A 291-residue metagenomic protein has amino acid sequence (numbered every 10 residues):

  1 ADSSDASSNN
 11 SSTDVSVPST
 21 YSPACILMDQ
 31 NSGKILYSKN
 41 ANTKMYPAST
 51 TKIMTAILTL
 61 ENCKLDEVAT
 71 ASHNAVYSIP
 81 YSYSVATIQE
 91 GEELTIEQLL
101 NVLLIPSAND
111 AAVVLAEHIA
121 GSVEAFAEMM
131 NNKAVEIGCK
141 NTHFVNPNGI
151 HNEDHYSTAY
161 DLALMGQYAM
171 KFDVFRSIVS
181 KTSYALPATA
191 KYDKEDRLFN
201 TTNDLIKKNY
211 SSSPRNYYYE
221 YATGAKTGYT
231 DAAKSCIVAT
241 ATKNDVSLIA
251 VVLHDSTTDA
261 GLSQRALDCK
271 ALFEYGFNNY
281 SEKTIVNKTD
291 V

Functional and structural regions predicted by a protein language model:
A1-D2, D290: Intrinsically disordered, low-complexity polar segments enriched in Ser/Thr/Pro and acidic
D2-Y160, L164-D173, I178: Active-site-adjacent loops and short helices of periplasmic peptidoglycan-processing enzymes
C139-K140, D154-Y156, Y160-V291: Domain-terminus/edge residues, biased toward the C-terminal soluble/receptor-binding domains of extracytoplasmic
